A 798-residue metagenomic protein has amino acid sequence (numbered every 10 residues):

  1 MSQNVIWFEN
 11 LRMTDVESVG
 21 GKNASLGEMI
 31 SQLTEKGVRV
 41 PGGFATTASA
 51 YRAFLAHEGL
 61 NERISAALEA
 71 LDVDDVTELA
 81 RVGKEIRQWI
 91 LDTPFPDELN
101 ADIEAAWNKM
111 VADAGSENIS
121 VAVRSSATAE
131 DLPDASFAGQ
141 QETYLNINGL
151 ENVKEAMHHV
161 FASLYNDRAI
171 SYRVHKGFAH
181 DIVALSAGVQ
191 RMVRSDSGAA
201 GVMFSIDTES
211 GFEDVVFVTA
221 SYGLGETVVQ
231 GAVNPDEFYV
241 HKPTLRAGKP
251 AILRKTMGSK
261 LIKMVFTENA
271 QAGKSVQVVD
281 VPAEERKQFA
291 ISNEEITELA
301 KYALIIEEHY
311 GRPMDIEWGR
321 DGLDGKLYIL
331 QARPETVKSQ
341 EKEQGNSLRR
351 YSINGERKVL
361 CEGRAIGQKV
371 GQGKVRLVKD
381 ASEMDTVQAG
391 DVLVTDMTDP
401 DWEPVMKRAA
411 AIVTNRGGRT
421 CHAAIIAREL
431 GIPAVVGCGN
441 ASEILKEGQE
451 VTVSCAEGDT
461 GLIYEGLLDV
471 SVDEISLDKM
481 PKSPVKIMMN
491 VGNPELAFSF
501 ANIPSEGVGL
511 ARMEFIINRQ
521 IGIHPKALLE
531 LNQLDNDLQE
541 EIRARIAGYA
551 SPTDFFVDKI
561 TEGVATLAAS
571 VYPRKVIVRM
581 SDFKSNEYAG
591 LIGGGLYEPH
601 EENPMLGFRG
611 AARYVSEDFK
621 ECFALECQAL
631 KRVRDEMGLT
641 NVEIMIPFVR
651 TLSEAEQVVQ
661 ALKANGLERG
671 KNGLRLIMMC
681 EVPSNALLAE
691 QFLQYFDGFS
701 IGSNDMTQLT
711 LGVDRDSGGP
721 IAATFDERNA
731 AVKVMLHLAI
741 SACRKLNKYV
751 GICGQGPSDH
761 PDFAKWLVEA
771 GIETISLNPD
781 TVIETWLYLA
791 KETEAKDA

Functional and structural regions predicted by a protein language model:
M1-G188, S197, A283-E294, Y302 (+13 more regions): N-terminal beta-alpha lobe that positions the nucleotide/phosphoryl donor in ATP/NTP-coupled carboxylate activation
M29-L33, D207-S210, R408, A424-I432 (+3 more regions): Alpha-helix C-terminal capping segments
G37-R39, S120-A122, E142, S186-A187 (+21 more regions): Structural motif
N61, V337-E341, L360-V392, D396-A511 (+1 more regions): Acidic, glycine-rich flexible loop/linker segments
N118-A122, A127-F137, Q141-L145, I182-S186 (+3 more regions): Conserved alpha/beta-domain cores
A138-S171, S195-A270, L330-R364, R408-N415 (+6 more regions): Extended active-site and interfacial segments that coordinate phosphate-rich ligands in large catalytic machineries
G139, G311-T336: Conserved metal-phosphate-binding beta-hairpin within the catalytic cores of diverse ATP-dependent phosphoryl-transfer
V215-D315, R320-D321, C361-Q372, T395 (+5 more regions): Conserved catalytic alpha/beta cores of large enzymes that bind or transform nucleotide phosphates and polynucleotides
